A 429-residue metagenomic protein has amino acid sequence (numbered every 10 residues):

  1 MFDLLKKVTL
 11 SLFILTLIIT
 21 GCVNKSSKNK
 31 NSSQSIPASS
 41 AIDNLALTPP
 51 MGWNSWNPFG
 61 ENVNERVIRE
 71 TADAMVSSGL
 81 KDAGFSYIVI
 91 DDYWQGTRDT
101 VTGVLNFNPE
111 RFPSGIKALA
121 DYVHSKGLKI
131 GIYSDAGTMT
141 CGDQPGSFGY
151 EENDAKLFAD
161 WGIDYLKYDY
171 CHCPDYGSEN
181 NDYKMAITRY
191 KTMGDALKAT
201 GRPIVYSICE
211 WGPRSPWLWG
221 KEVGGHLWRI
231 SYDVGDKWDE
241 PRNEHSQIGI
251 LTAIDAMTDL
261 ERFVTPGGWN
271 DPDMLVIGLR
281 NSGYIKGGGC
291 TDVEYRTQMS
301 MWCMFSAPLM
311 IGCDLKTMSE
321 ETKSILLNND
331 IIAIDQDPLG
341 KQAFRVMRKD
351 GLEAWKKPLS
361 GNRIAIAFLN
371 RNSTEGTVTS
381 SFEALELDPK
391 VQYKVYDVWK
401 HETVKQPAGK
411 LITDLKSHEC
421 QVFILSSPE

Functional and structural regions predicted by a protein language model:
I19-G21: C-terminal motif of bacterial Sec signal peptides marking the signal peptidase cleavage site
P49-S55, G84-D91, K129-S134, D164-D169 (+6 more regions): Structural recognition of the beta-strand scaffold that forms the well-ordered cores of secreted hydrolase catalytic
T71, M75-N180: Aromatic-lined carbohydrate-binding/catalytic grooves of carbohydrate-active enzymes
L128-Q144, K198-S215: Aromatic-lined carbohydrate-recognition surfaces of secreted/lumenal glycan-active proteins
N153, V205-M310, D314: Glycan-recognition surfaces
R296, W302-F305, M310-G312, R348-L387: Carbohydrate-binding surface patches
T297-M347: Catalytic cores of secreted or luminal carbohydrate-active enzymes
K405-E429: C-terminal beta-strand-rich structural cap/linker in extracellular carbohydrate-active enzymes
